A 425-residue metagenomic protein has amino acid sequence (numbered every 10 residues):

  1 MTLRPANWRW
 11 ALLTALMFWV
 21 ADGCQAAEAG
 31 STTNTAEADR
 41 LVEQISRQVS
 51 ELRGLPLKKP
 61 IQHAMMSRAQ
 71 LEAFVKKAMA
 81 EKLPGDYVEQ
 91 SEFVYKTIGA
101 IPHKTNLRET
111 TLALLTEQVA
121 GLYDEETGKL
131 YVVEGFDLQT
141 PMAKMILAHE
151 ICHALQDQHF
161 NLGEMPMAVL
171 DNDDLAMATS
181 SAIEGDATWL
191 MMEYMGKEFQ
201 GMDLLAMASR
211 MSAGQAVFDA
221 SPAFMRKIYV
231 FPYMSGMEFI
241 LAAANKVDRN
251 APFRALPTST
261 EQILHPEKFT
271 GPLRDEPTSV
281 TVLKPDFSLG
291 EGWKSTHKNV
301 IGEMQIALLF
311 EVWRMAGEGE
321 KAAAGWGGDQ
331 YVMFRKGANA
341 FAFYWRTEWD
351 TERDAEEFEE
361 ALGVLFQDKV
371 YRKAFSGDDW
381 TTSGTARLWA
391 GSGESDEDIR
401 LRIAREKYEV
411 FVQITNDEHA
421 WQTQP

Functional and structural regions predicted by a protein language model:
A27-T105: A metal-dependent hydrolase signature that marks the N-terminal structural subdomain at the beginning of catalytic folds
I45, D157-A208: Post-HExxH zinc-binding segment in Zn-dependent metallohydrolases
K58-A78, A168-D174, M207-G214, P257-E261: Acidic helix-start/capping segments at beta-turn-to-alpha-helix junctions
A73-D86, L107-G128: Catalytic zinc-binding patch centered on the HExxH motif and its immediate surroundings that defines zinc-dependent
L130-A148, A178: Short pre-active-site segment immediately N-terminal to the catalytic Zn-binding motif
W189-Q215, A244-P257: Short helix/loop segments within enzyme catalytic domains that coordinate or immediately flank catalytic cofactors
A216-A340, D354: Pan-zinc metallopeptidase signature
G327-P425: C-terminal soluble interaction/assembly domains
